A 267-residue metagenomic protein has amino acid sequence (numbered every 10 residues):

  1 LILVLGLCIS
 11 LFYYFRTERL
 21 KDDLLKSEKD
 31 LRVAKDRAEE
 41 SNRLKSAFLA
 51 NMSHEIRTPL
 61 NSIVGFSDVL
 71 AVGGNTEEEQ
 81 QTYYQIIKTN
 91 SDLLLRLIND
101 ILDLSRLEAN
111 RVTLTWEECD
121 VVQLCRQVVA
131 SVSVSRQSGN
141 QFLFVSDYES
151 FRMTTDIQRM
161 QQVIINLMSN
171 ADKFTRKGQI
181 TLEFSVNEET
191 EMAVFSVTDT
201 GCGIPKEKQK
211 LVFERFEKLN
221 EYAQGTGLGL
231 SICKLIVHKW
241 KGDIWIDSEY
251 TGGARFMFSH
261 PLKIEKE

Functional and structural regions predicted by a protein language model:
S27-V72: Primarily the dimerization/phosphotransfer
D36, T89-L94: Short alpha-helical segment of the dimerization/phosphotransfer core of two-component systems
I63-G65, I204-F216: Short conserved segment of the HATPase_c
V64-F66, L93-L104, L124, V163-N166 (+1 more regions): Coiled-coil phosphoacceptor/dimerization helix of two-component systems
S105-W116: Helix-loop junction within the histidine kinase core
T115-A130, L143, Q161: A conserved beta-strand-to-alpha-helix junction within the catalytic ATP-binding
